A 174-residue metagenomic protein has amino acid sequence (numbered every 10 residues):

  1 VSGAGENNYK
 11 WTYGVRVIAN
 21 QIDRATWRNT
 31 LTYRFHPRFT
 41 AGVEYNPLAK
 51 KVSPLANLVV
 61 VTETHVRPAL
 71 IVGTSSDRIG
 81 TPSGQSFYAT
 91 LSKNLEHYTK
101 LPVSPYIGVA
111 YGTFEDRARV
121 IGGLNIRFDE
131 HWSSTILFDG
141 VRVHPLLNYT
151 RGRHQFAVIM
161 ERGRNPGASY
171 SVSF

Functional and structural regions predicted by a protein language model:
V1-S83, L95-T99, L147-Y149, A157-M160 (+1 more regions): Transmembrane beta-barrel domains of Gram-negative outer membranes and organellar outer membranes
W27-N29, W132, V143: Residue-level marker for the onset of beta-strands and adjacent loop->beta junctions in well-ordered domains
Y45-P47, T113-E115, F138, M160-E161: Surface loop/turn motifs at the tips and blade-to-blade linkers of beta-strand repeat domains
D77-D139: Detector for outer-membrane/organellar transmembrane beta-barrel domains, recognizing the amphipathic beta-strand
L137-T150: C-terminal structured interaction module
